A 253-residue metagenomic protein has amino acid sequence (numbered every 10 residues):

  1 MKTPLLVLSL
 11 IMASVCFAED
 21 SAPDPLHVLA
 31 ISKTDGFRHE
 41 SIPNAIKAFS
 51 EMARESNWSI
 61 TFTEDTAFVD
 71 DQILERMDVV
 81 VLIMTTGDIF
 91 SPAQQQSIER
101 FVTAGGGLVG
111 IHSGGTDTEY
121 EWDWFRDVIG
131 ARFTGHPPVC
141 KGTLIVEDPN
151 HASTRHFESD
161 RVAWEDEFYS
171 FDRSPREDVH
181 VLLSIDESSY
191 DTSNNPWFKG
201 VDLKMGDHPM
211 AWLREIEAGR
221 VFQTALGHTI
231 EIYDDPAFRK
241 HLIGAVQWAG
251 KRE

Functional and structural regions predicted by a protein language model:
L5-S14: Bacterial N-terminal signal peptides
C16-A18: Boundary at the C-terminal end of the N-terminal hydrophobic targeting segment
D20-P23, H27-D117: Helical hinge/lid and interdomain linker segments adjacent to catalytic or ligand-binding clefts that mediate domain
S21-L26, S32, P43, E51-W58 (+4 more regions): Extracellular ligand-binding/catalytic regions of CAZymes and related secreted enzymes and adhesion modules
D88-D160: A glycine-rich, often tryptophan-bearing local segment used as a flexible ligand/cofactor-contacting loop or short
G105-V109, L182, F222: Structural detector of well-ordered beta-strand residues that form the stable sheet scaffold of enzyme domains
H136-E217: Catalytic beta-strand/loop cores that center a nucleophilic Ser/Cys/Thr and support acyl-enzyme chemistry
